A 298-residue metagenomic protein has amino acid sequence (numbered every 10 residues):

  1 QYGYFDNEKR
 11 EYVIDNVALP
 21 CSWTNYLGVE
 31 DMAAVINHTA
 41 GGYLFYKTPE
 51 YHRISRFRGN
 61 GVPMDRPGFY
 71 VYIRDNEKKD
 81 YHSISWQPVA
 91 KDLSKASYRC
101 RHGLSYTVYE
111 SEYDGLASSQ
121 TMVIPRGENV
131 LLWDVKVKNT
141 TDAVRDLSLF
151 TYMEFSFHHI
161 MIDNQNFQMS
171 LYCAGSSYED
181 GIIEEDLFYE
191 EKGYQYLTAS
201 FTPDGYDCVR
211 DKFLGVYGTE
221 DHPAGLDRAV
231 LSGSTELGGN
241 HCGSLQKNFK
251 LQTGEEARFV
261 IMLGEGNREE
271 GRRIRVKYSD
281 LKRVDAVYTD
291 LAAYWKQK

Functional and structural regions predicted by a protein language model:
Q1-K298: Anionic coordination/interaction segments
